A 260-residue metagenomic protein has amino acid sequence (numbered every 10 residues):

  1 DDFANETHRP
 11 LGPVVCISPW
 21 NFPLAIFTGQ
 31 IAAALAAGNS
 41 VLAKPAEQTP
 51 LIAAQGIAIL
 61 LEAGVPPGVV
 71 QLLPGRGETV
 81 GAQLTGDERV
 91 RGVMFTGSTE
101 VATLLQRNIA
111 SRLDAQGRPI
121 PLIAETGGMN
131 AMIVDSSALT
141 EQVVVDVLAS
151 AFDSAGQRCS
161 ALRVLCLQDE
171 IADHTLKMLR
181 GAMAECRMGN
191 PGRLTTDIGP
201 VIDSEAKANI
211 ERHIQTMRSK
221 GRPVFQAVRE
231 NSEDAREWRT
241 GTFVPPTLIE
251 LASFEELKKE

Functional and structural regions predicted by a protein language model:
D1-Q142: Rossmann-like NAD(P) dinucleotide-binding subdomain of oxidoreductase/dehydrogenase enzymes
I52-A53, R158, K259-E260: Short acidic/histidine- and often glycine-rich active-site loop of Leloir-type glycosyltransferases that engages
E62-G64, G86-D87, G92, T99-L257: ALDH superfamily catalytic-core signature
